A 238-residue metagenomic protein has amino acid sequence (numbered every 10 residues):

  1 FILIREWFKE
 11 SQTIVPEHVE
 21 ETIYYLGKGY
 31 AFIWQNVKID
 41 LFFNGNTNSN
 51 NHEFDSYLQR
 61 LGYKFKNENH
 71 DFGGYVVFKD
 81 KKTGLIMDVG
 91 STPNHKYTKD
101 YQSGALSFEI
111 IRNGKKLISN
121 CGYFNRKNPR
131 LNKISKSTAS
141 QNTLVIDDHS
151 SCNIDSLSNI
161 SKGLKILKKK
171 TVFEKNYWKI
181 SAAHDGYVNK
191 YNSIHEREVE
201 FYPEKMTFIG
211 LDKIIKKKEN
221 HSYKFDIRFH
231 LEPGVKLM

Functional and structural regions predicted by a protein language model:
I2-S119, Y123, E174: Carbohydrate-active enzyme catalytic cores, enriched for enzymes that act on polyanionic acidic polysaccharides
E6, P129-M238: CBM-like, beta-strand-rich accessory domains located in the C-terminal region of large, secreted polysaccharide-active
